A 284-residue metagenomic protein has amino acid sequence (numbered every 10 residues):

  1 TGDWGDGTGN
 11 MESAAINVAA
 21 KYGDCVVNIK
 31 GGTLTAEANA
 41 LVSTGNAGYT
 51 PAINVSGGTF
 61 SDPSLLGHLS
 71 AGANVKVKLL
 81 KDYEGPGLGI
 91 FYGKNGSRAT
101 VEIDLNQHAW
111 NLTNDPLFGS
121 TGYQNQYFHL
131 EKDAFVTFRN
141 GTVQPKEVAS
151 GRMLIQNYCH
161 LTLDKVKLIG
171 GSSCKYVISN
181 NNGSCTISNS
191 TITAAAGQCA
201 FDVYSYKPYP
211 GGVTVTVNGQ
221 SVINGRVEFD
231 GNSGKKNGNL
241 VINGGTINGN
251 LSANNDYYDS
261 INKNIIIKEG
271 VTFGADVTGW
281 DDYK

Functional and structural regions predicted by a protein language model:
T1-E37, T44-S61, G72-V75, I90-D104 (+7 more regions): Surface-exposed loop/turn motifs in large extracellular/passenger domains
D82-Y83, H108-A109, V143: Acidic glycine-/aspartate-rich tracts in secreted/extracellular proteins
S120-G122: Short glycine-/Asp-/Thr-/Trp-enriched loop segments that recur within the blades of beta-propeller repeat domains
